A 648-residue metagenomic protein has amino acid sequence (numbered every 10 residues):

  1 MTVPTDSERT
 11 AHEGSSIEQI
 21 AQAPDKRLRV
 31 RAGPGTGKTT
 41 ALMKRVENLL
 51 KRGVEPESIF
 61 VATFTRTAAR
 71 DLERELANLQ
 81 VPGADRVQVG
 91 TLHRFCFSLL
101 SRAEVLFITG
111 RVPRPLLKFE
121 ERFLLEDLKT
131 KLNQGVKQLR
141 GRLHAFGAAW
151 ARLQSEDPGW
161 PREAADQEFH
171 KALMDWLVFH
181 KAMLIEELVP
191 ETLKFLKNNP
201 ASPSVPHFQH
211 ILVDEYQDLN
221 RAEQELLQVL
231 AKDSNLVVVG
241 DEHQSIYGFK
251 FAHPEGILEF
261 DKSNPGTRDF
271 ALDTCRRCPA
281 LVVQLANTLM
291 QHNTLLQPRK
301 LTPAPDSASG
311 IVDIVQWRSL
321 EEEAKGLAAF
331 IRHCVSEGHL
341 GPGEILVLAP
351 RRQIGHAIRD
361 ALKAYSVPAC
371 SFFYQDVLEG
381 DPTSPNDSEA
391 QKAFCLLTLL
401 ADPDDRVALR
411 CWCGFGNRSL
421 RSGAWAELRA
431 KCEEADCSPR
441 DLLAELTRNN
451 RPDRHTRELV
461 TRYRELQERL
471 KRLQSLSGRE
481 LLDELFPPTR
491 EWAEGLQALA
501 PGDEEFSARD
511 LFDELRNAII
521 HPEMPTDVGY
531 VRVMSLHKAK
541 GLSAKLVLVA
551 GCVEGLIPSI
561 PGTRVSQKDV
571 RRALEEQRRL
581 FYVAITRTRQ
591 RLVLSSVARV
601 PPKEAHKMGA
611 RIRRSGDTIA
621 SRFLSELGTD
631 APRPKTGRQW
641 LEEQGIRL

Functional and structural regions predicted by a protein language model:
M1-I108, Q284-N287, T586: P-loop NTPase Walker
M1-T36, T40-A41, S58-F60, E126-E215 (+3 more regions): Accessory N-terminal region flanking or inserted into the helicase ATPase core in nucleic-acid motor proteins
T2, Q224-W317: Conserved RecA-like helicase ATPase core segment that couples NTP binding/hydrolysis to strand translocation
V3-P34, E57, T109-R114, G266-T274 (+2 more regions): Inter-lobe coupling/hinge region of RecA-like P-loop helicase motors
V89-L99, L212-E215, V239, R351 (+2 more regions): Conserved helicase core region in the C-terminal RecA-like lobe
R94-F95, N264, D306-G310, H339-S475: ATPase/helicase motor core of nucleic-acid motors
L443-K545, I557-I560, A631-P632, E643-L648: Accessory C-terminal helicase-associated subdomains
V553-L648: C-terminal accessory regions
